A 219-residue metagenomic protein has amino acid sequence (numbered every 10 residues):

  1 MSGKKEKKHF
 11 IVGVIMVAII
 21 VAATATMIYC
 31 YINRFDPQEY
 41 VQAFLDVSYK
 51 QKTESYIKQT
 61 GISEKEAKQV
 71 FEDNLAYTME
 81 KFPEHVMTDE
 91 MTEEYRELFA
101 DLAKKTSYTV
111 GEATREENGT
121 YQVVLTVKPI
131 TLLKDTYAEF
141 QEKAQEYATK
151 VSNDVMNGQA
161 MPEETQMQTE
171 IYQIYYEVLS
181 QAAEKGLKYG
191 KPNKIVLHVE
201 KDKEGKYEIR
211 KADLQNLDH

Functional and structural regions predicted by a protein language model:
M1-Y56, V123: Gram-positive cell-envelope targeting signals
Y29-T109: Core segments of small alpha/beta cavity-forming domains
V110-E112, K194-K201: Hydrophobic/aromatic beta-strand elements that line small-molecule binding cavities or substrate pockets in beta-rich
E117-V127: A short hydrophobic beta-strand element
T120-Q122, G190-V196: Intrinsic-disorder/low-complexity, polar/charged segments enriched in Ser/Thr/Lys/Arg/Asp/Glu/Gln
V127-L133, K201-K203: Beta-strand elements of well-folded, non-transmembrane domains
L133-G190: Mixed-charge, low-complexity intrinsically disordered segments
H198-H219: C-terminal/domain-terminus segments
